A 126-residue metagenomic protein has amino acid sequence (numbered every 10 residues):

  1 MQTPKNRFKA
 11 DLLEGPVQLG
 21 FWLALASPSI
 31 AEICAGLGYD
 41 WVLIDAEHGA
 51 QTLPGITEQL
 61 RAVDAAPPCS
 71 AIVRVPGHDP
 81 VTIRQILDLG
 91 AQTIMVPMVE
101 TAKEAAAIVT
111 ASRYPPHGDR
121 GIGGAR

Functional and structural regions predicted by a protein language model:
M1-R126: Expand to "…catalyze enediolate/carbanion chemistry for C-C bond making/breaking, isomerization, decarboxylation
